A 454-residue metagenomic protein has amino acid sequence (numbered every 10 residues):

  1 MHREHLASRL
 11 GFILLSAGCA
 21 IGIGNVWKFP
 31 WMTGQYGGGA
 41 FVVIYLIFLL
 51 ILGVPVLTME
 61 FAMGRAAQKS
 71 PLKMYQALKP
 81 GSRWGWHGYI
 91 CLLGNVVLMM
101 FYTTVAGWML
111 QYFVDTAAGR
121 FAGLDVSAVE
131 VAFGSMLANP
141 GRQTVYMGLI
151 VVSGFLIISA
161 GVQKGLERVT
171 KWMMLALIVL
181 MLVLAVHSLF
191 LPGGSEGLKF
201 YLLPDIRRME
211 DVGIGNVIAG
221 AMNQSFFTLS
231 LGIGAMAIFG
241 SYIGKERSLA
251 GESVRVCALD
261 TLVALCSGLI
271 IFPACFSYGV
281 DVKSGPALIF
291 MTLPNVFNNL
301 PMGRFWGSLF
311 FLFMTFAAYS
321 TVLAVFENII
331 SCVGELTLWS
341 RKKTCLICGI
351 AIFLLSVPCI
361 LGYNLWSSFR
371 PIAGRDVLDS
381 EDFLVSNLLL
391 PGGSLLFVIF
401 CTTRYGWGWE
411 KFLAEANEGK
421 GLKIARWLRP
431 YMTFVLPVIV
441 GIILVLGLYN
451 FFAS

Functional and structural regions predicted by a protein language model:
M1-W27, V56-F61, R65-L78, S82-Y89 (+2 more regions): Membrane-interface "cap" regions at the ends of multi-pass membrane proteins
H2-L6, E167, K171-Y319, L323 (+1 more regions): Membrane-embedded translocation segments of transport machinery
R3-E4, M32-Y36, A66, P71-I90 (+6 more regions): Inter-helical loop and helix-membrane interface segments of multi-pass membrane transporters/permeases
H5-S16, F41-I44, R83-V96, V145-I150 (+6 more regions): Select transmembrane alpha-helical segments in multipass membrane proteins
R9, L14-A17, I44-P80, T103 (+4 more regions): Juxtamembrane transmembrane-helix boundary signature
G11-F48, G234-G240, G251-V254, A258-L259 (+1 more regions): Transmembrane helix-boundary motif of multi-pass solute transporters/channels
M32-Y36, R83-M99, G134-M136, L149-M173 (+3 more regions): Membrane-water interface regions at transmembrane-helix termini and the short interhelical loops of multi-pass membrane
H87-I90, L338-G349, S380-V440: C-terminal membrane-solvent junction of multi-pass transporters and transport-like membrane proteins
